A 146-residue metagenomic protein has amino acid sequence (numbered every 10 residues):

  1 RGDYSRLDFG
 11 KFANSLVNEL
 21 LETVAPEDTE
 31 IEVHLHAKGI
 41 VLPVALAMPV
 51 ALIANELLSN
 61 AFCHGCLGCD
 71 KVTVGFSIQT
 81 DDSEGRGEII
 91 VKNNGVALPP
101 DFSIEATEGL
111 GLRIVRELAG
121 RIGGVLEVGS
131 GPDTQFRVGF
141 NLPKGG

Functional and structural regions predicted by a protein language model:
D3-T23, T29, Q79: Short beta-to-alpha transition helix within the HATPase_c
L7, A25-V74: Conserved short strand/loop->alpha-helix "switch" segment adjacent to the catalytic nucleotide/phosphoryl-transfer site
K71-E84: Short beta-strand/loop element within the Bergerat-fold HATPase_c
T73, A97, G131-R137: Glycine-rich nucleotide-binding loop
S83-R113: Glycine-rich/acidic phosphate-handling loop/turn and adjacent ATP-lid/helix of nucleotide-binding kinase/ATPase domains
I90-K92, T134-G145: Short C-terminal beta-strand
I122-G129: Glycine-rich ATP-binding loops of the HATPase_c
